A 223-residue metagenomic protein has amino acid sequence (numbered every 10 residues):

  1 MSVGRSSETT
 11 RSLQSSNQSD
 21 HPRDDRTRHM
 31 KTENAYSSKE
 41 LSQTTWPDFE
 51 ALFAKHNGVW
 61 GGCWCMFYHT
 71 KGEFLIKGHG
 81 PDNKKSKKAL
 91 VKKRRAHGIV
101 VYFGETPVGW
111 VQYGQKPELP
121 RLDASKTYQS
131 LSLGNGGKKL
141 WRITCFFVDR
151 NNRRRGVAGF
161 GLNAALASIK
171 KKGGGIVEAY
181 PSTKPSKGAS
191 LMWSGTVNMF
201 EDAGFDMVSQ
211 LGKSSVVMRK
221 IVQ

Functional and structural regions predicted by a protein language model:
D25-T70, K77: Conserved N-terminal entry element of GNAT/NAT acetyltransferase domains
F49, A96-V111: Conserved beta-hairpin
E73-V100, K116-L122, R142: A short helix-loop-beta-strand connector motif used in the catalytic cores of GNAT acetyltransferases and, in some
T106-C145, R153, K187-S194: Conserved acyl-donor/pantetheine-binding loop and adjacent beta-alpha core of acyl/acetyltransferases and related
W141-R142, I169-A189: Conserved GNAT acetyl-CoA-binding A-motif
I143-V148, R154-K170: Conserved acetyl-CoA-binding loop-helix of GNAT-fold acetyltransferases
S190-G204, V208-Q223: C-terminal "cap" of GNAT-fold acetyltransferases
